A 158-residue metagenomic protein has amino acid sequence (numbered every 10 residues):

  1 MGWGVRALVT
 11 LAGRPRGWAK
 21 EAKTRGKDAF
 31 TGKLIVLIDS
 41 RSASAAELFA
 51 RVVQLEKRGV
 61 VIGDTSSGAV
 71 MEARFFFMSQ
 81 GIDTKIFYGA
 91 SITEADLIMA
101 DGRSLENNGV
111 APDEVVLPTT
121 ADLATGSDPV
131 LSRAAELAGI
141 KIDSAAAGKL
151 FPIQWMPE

Functional and structural regions predicted by a protein language model:
M1-S132, M156-E158: Conserved acidic, small-residue-rich alpha-beta core segments centered on
L131-E158: Gram-negative outer-membrane assembly/targeting C-terminal domains
